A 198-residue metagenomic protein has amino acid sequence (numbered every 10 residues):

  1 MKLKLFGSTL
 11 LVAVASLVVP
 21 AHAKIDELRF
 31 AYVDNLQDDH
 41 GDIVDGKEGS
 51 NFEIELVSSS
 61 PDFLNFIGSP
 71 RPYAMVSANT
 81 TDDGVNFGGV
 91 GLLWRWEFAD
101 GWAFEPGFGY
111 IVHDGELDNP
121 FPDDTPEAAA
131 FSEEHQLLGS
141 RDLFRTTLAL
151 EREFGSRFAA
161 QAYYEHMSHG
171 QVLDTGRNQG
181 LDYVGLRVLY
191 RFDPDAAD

Functional and structural regions predicted by a protein language model:
P20-I25, S59-P70, E97-F104, R157 (+1 more regions): Short loop/turn motifs that connect adjacent beta-strands in outer-membrane beta-barrel proteins
D26-D42, S69-T80, M167: Transmembrane beta-strand segments that form the barrel wall of outer-membrane beta-barrel proteins
D26-F30, G68-A74, G88, W102-F108 (+2 more regions): Transmembrane beta-strands of outer-membrane beta-barrel proteins
Y32-Q37, E105-T147, E151: Outer-membrane beta-barrel translocator/channel fold
D42, M75-N79, S132-Q136, Q171-G176: Extracellular loop and loop/strand-boundary signature of outer-membrane beta-barrel proteins
G46-F52, G84-G88, D142-T146, G180-V184: Residues that define the transmembrane beta-barrel architecture of outer-membrane proteins
F52-S58, V90-W96, F108-Y110, L148-R152 (+1 more regions): Residues on the lipid-exposed face of transmembrane beta-strands in outer-membrane beta-barrel proteins
G180-D198: Outer-membrane beta-barrel "beta-signal"
